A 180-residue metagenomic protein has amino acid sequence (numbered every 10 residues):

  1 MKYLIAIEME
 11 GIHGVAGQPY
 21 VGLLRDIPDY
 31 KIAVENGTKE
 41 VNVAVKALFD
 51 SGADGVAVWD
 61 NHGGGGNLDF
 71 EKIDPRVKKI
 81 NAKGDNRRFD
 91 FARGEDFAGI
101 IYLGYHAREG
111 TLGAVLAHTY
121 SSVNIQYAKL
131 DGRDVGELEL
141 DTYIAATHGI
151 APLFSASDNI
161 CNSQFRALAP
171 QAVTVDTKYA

Functional and structural regions predicted by a protein language model:
M1-L4: Extreme N-terminal starter segment of soluble prokaryotic enzymes
A6-I7, W59-D60, I100-G104, S155-A156: Short beta-strand segments
I12, I27-W59: Alpha/propeptide regions of enzymes that mature by internal proteolysis
G17-I32, A117-D131: A solvent-exposed, charged loop/short amphipathic helix patch at secondary-structure junctions
G63, N67-R76: Glycine-rich loop at the start of a catalytic domain that most often binds anionic cofactors/ligands
D74-R93: A glycine-rich helix N-cap at a beta->alpha junction
K83-D85, S122-H148, S157-I160: Active-site glycine-rich loop that binds ribose-phosphate moieties when present
I144-A180: Active-site rim beta-loop-alpha module in soluble metabolic enzymes
